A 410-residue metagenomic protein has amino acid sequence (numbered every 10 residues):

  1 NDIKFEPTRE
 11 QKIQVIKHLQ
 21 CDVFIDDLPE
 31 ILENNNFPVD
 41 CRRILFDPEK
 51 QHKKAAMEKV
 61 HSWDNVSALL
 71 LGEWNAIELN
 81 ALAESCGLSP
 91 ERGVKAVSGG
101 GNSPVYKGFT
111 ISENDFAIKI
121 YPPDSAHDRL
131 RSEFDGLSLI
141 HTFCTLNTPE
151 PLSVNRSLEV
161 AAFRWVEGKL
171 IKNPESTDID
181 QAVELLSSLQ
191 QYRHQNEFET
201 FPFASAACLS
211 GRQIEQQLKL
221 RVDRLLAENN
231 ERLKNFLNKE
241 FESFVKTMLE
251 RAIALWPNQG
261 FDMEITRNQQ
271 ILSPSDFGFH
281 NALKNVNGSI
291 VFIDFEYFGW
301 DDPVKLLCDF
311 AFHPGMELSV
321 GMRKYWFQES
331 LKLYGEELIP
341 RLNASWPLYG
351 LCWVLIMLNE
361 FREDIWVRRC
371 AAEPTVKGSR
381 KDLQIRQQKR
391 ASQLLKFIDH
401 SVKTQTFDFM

Functional and structural regions predicted by a protein language model:
N1-E78: C-terminal cap/substrate-recognition subdomain and adjoining C-terminal extension of metal-dependent phosphatase-like
N75-P90, H194-S275, L338, S401-D408: An alpha-helical support segment within catalytic cores of ATP-dependent transferases
K95-S98, N102-L220: ATP-binding pocket architecture of kinase catalytic cores
S98, S103-I118, I253-L306: Active-site acidic catalytic loop and adjacent metal/ATP-binding pocket of ATP-dependent phosphoryl transfer enzymes
P123, G168, I290, F298-W300 (+1 more regions): Activation segment
P123, V160-S176, Q191-H194, R224 (+1 more regions): A glycine-centered beta->alpha junction motif in the catalytic cores of kinase/phosphotransferase enzymes
P303-E337, P347-V367: Active-site activation/catalytic loop segments of kinase-like enzymes and analogous catalytic loops in related
L355-M410: ATP/Mg2+ or Mg2+-diphosphate-binding catalytic cores that bind nucleotide phosphates or diphosphates via glycine-rich
